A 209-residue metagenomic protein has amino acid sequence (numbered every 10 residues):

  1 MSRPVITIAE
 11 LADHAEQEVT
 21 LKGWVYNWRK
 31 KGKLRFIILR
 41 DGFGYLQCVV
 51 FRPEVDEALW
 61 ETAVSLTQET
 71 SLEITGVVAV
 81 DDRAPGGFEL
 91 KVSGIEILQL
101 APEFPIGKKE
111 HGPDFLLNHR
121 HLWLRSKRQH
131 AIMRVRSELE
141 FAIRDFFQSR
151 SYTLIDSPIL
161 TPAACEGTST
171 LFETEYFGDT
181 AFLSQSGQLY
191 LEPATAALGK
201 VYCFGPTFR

Functional and structural regions predicted by a protein language model:
M1-R209: Class II aminoacyl-tRNA synthetase catalytic cores and aaRS-like
